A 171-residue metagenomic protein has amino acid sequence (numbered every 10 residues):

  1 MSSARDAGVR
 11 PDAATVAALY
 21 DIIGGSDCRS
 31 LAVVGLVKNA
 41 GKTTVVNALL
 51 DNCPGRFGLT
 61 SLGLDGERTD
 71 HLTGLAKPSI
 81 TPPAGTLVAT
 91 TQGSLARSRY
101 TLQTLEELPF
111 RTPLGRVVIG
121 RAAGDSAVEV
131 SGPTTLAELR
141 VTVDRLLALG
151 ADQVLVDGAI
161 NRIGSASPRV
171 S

Functional and structural regions predicted by a protein language model:
G8-V16: N-terminal pre-Walker A segment at the start of P-loop NTPase domains
P11, V37-G41, V45, A127-T135: Catalytic cores of large soluble enzymes that bind and process phosphate-bearing ligands
T15-P54, G58-L62: Walker A (P-loop) phosphate-binding motif
L36-V37, T60-G63, Q92, S131-T134 (+1 more regions): Fold-independent oxyanion-binding glycine-rich loops and adjacent beta-strand/coil segments at enzyme active sites
A40-G41, G66-D70, I163-S165: Short active-site-adjacent helix-start/loop capping segments
L50-R121: N-terminal phosphate/diphosphate-binding loop that engages ATP/GTP or pyrophosphate donors across diverse enzyme folds
P109-I163: Phosphate-binding/switch loop-helix module in NTP-utilizing enzymes
A166-S171: Inter-motif core of Ras-like GTPase G domains
